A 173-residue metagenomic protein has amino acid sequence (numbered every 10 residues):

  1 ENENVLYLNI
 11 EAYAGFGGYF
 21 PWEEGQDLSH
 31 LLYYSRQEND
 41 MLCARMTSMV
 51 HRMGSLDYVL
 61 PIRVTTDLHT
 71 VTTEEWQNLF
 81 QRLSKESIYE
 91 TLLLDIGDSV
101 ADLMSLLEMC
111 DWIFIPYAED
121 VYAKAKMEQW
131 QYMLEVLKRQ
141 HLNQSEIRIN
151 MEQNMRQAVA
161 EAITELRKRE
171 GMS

Functional and structural regions predicted by a protein language model:
E3-Y58: Phosphate-binding loop that captures ATP/GTP phosphates
Y7-N9, Y58-L60, I115, R148-N150: Structural signal for conserved beta-strand scaffold positions within catalytic alpha/beta enzyme cores
N9-E11, P61-I62, I96-G97: Fold-independent oxyanion-binding glycine-rich loops and adjacent beta-strand/coil segments at enzyme active sites
A12-A14, R63-T66, D120-V121: Conserved nucleotide-binding/hydrolysis micro-motifs of P-loop NTPases
E23-Q26, M41, E74, A101 (+1 more regions): Charged, alpha-helix-enriched surfaces in structured cytosolic catalytic cores of large nucleotide-utilizing machines
M41-V50, L60-L94, K124: Cytosolic-facing regulatory segments adjacent to core modules
N78-E165: Conserved catalytic-core segment of NTP-binding enzymes
L166-G171: Short, hydrophobic alpha-helical segments
